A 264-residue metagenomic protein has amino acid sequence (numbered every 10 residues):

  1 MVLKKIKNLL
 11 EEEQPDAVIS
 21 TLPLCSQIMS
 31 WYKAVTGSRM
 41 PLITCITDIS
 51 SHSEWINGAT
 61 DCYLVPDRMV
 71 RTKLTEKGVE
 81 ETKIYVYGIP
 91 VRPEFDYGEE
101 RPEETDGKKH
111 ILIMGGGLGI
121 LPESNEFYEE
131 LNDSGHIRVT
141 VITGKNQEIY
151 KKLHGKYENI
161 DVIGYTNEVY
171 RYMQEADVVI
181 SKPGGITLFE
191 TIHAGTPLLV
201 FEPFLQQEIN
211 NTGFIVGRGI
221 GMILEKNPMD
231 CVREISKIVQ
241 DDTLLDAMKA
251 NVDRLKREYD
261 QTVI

Functional and structural regions predicted by a protein language model:
M1-A17: Conserved nucleotide-sugar donor-binding subdomain of glycosyltransferases
A34-E94: Active-site-proximal region of nucleotide-activated glycan assembly enzymes, centered on histidine/acidic-rich loops
P90-D106: Acidic anion/phosphate-binding donor-loop and adjacent secondary structure in glycosyltransferase catalytic cores
T105-A176: Donor-nucleotide binding loops and adjacent catalytic segments primarily of GT-B fold Leloir glycosyltransferases
Q174-G184: Acidic donor-binding loop of glycosyltransferase active sites
V179-S181, P197-Q206: Short hydrophobic beta-strand element within catalytic cores of glycosyltransferases and related nucleotide-activated
G217-I223, N227-T243: C-terminal "capping" alpha-helix adjacent to the active site of nucleotide-linked donor transferases in cell-envelope
L244-E258: A short, well-ordered alpha-helix in the C-terminal region of glycosyltransferases
